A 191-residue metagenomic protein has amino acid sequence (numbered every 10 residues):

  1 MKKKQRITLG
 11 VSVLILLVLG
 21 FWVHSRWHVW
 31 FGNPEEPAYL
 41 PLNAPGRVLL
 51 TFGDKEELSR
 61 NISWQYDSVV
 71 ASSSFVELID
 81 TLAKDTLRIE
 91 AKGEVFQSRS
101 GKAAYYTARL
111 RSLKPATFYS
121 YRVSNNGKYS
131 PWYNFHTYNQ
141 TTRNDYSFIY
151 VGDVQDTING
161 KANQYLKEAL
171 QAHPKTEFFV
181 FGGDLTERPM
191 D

Functional and structural regions predicted by a protein language model:
K2-Y150, Q155, A172: Acidic, histidine-bearing metal-coordination/catalytic regions of metal-dependent phosphoesterases
T142-D191: Active-site neighborhood of divalent metal-dependent phosphoester/pyrophosphate hydrolases
